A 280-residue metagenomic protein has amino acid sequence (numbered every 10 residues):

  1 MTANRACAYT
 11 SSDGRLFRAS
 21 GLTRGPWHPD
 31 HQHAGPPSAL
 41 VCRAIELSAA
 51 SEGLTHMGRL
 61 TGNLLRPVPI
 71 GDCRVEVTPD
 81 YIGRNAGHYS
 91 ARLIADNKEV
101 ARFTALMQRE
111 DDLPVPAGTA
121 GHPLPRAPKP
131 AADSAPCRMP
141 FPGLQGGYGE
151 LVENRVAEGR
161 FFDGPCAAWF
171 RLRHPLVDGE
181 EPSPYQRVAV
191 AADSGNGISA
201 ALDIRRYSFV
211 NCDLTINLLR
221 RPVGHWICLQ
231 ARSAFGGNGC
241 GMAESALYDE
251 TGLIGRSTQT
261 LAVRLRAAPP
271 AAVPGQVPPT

Functional and structural regions predicted by a protein language model:
M1-T280: Terminal targeting signals and extreme-terminal segments of soluble enzymes
